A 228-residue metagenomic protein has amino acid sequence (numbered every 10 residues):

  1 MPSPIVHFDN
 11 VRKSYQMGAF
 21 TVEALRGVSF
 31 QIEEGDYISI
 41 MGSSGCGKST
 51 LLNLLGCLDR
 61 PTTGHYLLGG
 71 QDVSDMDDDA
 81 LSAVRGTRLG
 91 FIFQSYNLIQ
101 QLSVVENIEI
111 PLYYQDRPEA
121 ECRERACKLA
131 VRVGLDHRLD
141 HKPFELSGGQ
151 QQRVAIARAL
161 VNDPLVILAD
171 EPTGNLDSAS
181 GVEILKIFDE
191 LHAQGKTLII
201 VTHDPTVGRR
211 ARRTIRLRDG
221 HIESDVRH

Functional and structural regions predicted by a protein language model:
S3-L217: ABC family nucleotide-binding domain
D75, R227-H228: Short amphipathic beta-strand/extended segments with alternating polar/hydrophobic composition
T214-V226: H-loop (His-switch) and adjacent beta-strand-loop-beta switch element of ABC-type ATPase nucleotide-binding domains
